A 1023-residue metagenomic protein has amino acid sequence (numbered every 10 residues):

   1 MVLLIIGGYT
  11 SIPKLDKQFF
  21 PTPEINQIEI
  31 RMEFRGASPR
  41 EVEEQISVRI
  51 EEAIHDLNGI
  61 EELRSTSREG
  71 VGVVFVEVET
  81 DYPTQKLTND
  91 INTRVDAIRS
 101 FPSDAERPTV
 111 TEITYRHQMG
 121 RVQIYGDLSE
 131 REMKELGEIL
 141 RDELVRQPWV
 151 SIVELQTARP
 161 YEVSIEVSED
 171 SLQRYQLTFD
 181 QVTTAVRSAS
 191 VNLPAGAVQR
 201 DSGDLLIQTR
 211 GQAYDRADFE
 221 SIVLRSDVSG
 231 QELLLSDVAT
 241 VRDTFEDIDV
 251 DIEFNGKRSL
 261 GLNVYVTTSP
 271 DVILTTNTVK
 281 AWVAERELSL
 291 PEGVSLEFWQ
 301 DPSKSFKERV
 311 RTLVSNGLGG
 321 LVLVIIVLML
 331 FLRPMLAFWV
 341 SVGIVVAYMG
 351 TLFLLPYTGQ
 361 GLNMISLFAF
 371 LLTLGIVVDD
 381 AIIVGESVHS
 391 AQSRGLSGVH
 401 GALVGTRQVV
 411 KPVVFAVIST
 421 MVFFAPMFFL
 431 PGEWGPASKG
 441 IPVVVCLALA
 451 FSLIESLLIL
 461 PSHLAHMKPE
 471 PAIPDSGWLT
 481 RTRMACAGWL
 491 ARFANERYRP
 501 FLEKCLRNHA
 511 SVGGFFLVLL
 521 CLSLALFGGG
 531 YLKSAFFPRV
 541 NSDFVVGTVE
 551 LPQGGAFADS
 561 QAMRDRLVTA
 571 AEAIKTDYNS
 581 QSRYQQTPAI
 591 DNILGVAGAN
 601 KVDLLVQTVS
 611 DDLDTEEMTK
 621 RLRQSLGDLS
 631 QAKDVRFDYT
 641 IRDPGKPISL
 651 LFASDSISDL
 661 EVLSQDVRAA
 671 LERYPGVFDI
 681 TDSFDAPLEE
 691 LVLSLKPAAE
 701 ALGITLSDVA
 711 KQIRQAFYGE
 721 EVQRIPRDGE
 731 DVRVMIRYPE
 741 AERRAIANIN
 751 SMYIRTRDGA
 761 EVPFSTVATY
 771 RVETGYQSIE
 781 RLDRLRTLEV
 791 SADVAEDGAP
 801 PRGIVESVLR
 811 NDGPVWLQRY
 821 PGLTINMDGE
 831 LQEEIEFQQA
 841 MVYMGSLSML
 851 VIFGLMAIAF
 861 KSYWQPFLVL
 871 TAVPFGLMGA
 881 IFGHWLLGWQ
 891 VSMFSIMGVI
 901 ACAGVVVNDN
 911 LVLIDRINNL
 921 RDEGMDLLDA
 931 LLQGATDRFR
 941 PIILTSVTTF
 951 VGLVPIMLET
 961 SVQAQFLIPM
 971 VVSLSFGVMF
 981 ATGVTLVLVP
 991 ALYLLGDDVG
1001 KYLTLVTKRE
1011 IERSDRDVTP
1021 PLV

Functional and structural regions predicted by a protein language model:
M1-K17, V409, M421, W478-A535 (+3 more regions): Signature of alpha-helical transmembrane segments and their immediate interfacial
I6-S100, A105-P108, E130-T157, S534-Q607 (+1 more regions): Extracytoplasmic/periplasmic
G8-S11, V322-H389, G854-R938, I943-E959 (+3 more regions): Hydrophobic transmembrane alpha-helices and their membrane-interface caps in long multi-pass transport proteins
K17-I28, R64-G70, A105-G126, E154-P160 (+10 more regions): Flexible hinge/switch segments at interdomain interfaces of large molecular machines
Q18-P21, P302, L352-F368, F428-V445 (+4 more regions): Short helix-loop junctions at transmembrane helix boundaries
R31, V73, R99, E143-V322 (+4 more regions): Extracytoplasmic/periplasmic membrane-proximal domains and adjacent transmembrane bundles of envelope biogenesis
W299, F306, V310, G385 (+4 more regions): Helix-loop junctions and hydrophobic alpha-helical segments within the transmembrane domains of large membrane
L374-V388, V410-F429, P436-M484, L604 (+5 more regions): Transmembrane alpha-helices and their membrane-interface boundaries in multi-pass membrane transporters and channels
